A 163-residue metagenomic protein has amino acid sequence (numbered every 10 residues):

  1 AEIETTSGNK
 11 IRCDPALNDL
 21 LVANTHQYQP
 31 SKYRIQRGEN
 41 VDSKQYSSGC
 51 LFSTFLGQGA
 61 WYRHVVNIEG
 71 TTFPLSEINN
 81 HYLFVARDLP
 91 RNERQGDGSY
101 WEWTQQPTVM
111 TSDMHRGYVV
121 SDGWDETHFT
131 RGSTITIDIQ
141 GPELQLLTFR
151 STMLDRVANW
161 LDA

Functional and structural regions predicted by a protein language model:
A1-C50: Catalytic core of DAGKc-family lipid kinases
E2-E4, R87, D113, Q140: Structured loops at beta-to-helix junctions and adjacent beta-edge loops in soluble globular domains
S7-N9, G70, G98: Intrinsic-disorder/low-complexity loop/linker signature
P15-L17, R87, R116-Y118: Short Pro/Gly-enriched beta-strand edge/turn motifs at strand-loop
A16, Q29-S31, Y46-S48, I78-N80 (+3 more regions): A generic structural signal for well-ordered coil/turn residues at beta-strand boundaries that shape enzyme active-site
L17-D19, Q58, H81, G98 (+1 more regions): Generic secondary-structure boundary/loop-capping signal
V22, G38-V41, E93-A163: ATP/nucleoside-binding phosphotransfer catalytic cores, i.e., glycine-rich phosphate-binding loops
S43-N92: Gly/Ser/Thr-rich active-site loops/lids in small-molecule metabolic enzymes that frequently grip phosphoryl groups
